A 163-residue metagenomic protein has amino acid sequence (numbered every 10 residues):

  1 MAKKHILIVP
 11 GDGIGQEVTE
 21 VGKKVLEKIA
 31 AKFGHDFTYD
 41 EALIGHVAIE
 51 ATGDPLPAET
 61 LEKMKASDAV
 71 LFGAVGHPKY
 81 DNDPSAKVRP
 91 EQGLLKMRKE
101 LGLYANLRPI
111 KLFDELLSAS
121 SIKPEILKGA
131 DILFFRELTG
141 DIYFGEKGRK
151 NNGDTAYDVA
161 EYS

Functional and structural regions predicted by a protein language model:
A2-G13, A31, F37-T38, H46-S163: Anion-binding alpha/beta catalytic cores of soluble intermediary-metabolism enzymes, centered on
I14-T19: Short N-terminal binding/cap micro-motifs at the start of the first secondary-structure element
V21-L43: Anionic-ligand anchoring segments at beta-strand to alpha-helix junctions in alpha/beta enzyme folds, i.e., glycine
